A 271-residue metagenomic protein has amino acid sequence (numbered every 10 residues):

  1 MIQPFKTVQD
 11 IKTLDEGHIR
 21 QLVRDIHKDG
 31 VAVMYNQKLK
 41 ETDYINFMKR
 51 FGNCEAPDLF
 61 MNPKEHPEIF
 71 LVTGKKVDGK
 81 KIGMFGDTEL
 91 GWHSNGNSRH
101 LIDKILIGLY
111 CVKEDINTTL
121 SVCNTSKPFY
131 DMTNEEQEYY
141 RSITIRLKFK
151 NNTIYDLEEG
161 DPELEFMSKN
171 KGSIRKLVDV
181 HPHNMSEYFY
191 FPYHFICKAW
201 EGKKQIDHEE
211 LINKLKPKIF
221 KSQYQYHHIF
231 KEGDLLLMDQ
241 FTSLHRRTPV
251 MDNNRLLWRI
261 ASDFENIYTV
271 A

Functional and structural regions predicted by a protein language model:
M1-E232, F241-A271: Non-heme Fe(II) oxygenase catalytic core, chiefly the N-lobe of the double-stranded beta-helix
